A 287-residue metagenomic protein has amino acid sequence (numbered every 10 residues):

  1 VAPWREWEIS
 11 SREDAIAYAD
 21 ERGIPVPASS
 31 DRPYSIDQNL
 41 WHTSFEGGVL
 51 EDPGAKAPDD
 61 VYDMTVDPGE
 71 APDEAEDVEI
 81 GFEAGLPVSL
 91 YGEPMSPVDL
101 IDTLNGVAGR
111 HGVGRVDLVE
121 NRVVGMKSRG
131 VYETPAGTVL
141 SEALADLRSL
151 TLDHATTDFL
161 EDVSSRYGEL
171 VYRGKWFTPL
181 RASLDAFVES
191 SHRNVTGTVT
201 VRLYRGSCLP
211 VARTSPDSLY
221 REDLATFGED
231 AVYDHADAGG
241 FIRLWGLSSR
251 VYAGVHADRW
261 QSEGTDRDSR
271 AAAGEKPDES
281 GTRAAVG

Functional and structural regions predicted by a protein language model:
V1-G287: Nucleotide-activated chemistry modules centered on ATP-dependent adenylation/adenylyltransferase
